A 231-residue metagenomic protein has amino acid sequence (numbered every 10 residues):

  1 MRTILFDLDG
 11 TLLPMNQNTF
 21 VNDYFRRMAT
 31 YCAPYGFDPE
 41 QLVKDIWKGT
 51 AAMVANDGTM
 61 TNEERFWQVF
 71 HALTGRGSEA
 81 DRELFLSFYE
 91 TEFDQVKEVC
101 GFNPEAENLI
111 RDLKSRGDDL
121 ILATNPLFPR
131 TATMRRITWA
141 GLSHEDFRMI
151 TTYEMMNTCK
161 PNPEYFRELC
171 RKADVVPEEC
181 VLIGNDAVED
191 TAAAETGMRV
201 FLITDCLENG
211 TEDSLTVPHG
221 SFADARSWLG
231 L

Functional and structural regions predicted by a protein language model:
M1-D45: Active-site neighborhood of HAD-like aspartate-dependent phosphohydrolases
M1-I4, E107, R111-D112, N125-F128 (+1 more regions): Asp-based, Mg2+/Mn2+-dependent phosphohydrolase catalytic module
N16-T19, D57-G58, K97, S214: Short, solvent-exposed loop/turn segments at secondary-structure boundaries
V21-A29, I46-T50, W67, F85-F93 (+1 more regions): Hydrophobic alpha-helical core bundles mediating ligand binding, dimerization, or RNAP-core interactions
V43-E90: A metal-dependent, Asp-based hydrolase signature
T61-E64, R82-E83, E90-I121: Short, acidic loop-to-helix structural element flanking the phosphoryl-transfer center in phosphate-processing enzymes
V96-C100, P129, N157: Short, flexible loop segments at the rims of nucleotide/cofactor-binding pockets, characterized by
